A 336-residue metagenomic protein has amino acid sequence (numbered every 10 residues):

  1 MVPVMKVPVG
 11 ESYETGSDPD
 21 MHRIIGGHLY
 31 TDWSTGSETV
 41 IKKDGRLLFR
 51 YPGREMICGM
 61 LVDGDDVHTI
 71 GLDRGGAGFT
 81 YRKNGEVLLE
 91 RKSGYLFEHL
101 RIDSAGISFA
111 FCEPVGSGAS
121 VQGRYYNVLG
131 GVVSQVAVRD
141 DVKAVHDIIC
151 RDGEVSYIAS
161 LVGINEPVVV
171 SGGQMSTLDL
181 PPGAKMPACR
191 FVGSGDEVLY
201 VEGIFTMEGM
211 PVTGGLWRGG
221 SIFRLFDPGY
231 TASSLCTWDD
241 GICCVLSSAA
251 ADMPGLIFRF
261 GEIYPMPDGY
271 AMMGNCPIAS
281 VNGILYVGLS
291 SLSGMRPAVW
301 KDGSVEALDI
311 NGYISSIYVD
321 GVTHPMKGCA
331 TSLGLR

Functional and structural regions predicted by a protein language model:
M1-F49, G71: An edge-strand/N-cap motif at the start of beta-rich repeat modules
M5, E11-Y13, G45-Y51, E86-R91 (+5 more regions): A short beta-strand motif characteristic of beta-propeller blades
G16-H22, R54-G64, G94-S104, D141-R151 (+5 more regions): Repeated scaffold domains used in trafficking and secretory/extracellular systems, primarily beta-propellers
I25-S34, T69-D73, F109-P114, S156-L161 (+4 more regions): Recurrent small/Gly-Pro-centered beta-turn motifs in extracellular repeat architectures
G27, D44-G45, D63-D65, N84-G85 (+13 more regions): Polar/charged low-complexity regions in secreted precursors and cytosolic/nuclear IDRs
T35-V40, G75-T80, V115-Y125, G163-V168 (+3 more regions): Structural motif
F111, Y125, V142-I148, E154-V169 (+5 more regions): Acidic, serine/threonine- and glycine-rich low-complexity intrinsically disordered segments that serve as flexible
S134, H146, G173-S176, G215 (+10 more regions): Conserved positions within tandem-repeat grammars
